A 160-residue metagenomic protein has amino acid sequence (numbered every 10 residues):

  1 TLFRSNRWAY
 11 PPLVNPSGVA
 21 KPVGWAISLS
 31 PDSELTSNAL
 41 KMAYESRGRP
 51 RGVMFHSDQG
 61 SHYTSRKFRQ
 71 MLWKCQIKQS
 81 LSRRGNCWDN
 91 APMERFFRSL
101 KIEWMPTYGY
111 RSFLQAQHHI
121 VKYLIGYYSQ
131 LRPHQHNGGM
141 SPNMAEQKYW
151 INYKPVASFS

Functional and structural regions predicted by a protein language model:
T1-L2: Short, small-residue-biased leader/transition segments that mark boundaries at the very start of proteins
N6-V14: Short glycine-rich loop/turn motifs
R7, W25-G48, M54: Active-site beta-loop-alpha junctions of metal-dependent nucleic acid enzymes, especially the RNase H-like/DDE
V19-P22: Hydrophobic "anchor" residues
I27, F55-Q59, W73-P92, T107-F113: RNase H-like polynucleotidyl transferase catalytic core
R49-Y63, R83, M140-P142: Acidic/histidine-rich, metal-coordinating catalytic segments
W73-I77, S99-S160: C-terminal domain-tail junction helix/linker
